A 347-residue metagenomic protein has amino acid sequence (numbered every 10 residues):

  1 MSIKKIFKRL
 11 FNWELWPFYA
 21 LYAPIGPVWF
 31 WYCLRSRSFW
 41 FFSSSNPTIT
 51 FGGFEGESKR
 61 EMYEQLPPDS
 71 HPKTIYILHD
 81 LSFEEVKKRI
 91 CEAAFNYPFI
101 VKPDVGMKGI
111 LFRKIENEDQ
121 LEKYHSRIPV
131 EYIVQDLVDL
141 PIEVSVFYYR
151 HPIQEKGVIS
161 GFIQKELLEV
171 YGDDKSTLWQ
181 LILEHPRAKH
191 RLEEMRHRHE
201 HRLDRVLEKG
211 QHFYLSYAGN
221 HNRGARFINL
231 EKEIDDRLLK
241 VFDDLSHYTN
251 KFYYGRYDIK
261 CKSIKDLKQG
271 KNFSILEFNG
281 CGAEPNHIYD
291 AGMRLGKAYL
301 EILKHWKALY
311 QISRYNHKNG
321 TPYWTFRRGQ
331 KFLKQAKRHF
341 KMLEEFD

Functional and structural regions predicted by a protein language model:
M1-D69, L78-E85: ATP-binding N-terminal substructure of ATP-dependent carboxylate-amine bond-forming enzymes
L34-S36, S43-E55, K59, Y63 (+3 more regions): Active-site microenvironments that recognize anionic phosphate/pyrophosphate groups
T48, S58-R196, D235-L239: Active-site nucleotide/adenylate-binding loops and adjacent lid/helix of ATP-dependent enzymes
L66, S160-Y171, Q211-N220, Y323-D347: Amphipathic, soluble alpha/beta structural segments
E131, E143, Y254-R256, I275: Extracellular structured ligand-interaction cores
S145-F147, F252-D266: A short glycine-rich, hydrophobically flanked beta-strand micro-motif that places a catalytic Asp/Glu for divalent metal
P152-T249, N279, E284-L309: ATP-dependent carboxylate/phosphate-activation module, predominantly the ATP-grasp catalytic core and closely related
K262-D347: C-terminal active-site "lid" helix and adjoining low-complexity regulatory extension at the edge of ATP-using catalytic
